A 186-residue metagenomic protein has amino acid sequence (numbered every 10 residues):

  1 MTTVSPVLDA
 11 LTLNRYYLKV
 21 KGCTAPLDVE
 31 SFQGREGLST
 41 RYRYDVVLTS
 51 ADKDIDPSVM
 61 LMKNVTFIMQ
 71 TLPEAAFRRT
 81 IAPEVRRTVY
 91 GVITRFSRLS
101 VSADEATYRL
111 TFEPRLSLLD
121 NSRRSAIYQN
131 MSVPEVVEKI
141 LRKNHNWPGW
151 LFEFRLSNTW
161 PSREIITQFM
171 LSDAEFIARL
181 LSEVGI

Functional and structural regions predicted by a protein language model:
M1-I186: Amphipathic alpha-helical and helix-coil boundary elements used as assembly and membrane-proximal scaffolds
